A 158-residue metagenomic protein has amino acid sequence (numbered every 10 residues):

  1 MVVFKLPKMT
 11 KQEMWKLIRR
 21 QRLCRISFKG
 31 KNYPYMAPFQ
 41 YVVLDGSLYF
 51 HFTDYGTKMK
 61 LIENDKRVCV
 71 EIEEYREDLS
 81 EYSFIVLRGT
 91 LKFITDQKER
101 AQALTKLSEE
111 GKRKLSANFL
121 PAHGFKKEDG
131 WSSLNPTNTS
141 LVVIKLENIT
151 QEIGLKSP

Functional and structural regions predicted by a protein language model:
M1-R19: Extreme N-terminal tail/first-helix region
Q21-D54, V70-E71: Short beta-strand segments
G30, I72-E74, K145-T150: Short, structured patches in soluble enzyme cores that scaffold and shape functional sites
G46-S47, K66, I149: Beta-strand-connecting loop/turn residues
T53-T57, L107-S108: Short, solvent-exposed aromatic-acidic interface loops
T57-K92: Helix-adjacent hinge/juxtasegments
L79-P158: Charged, gly/pro-rich active-site loop segments
